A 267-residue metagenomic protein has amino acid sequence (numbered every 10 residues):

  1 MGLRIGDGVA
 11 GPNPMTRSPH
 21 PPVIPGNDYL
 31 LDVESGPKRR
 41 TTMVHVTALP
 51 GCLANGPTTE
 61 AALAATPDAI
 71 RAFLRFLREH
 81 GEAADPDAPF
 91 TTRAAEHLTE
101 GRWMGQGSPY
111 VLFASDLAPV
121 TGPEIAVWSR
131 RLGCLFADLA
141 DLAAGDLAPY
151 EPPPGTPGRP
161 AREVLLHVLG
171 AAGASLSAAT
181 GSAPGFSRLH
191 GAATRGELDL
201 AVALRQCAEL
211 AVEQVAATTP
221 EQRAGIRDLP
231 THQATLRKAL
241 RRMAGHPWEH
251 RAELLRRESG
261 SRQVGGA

Functional and structural regions predicted by a protein language model:
G6, V33-E34, G101: Low-complexity, intrinsically disordered/propeptide-like segments
G8-G11: Short, positively charged low-complexity motifs
T16-Y29, R71-E124: Short, charged, surface-exposed hinge/linker loops at domain edges that act as mobile lids or interdomain connectors
V23, V120-P123, G196, Q263-A267: Iron-associated oxidoreductase/ferritin-like identity signal
L30-T59, L63-E82, A148-T194, L229-A267: Short, contiguous alpha-helical
V33-S35, V111, E221-Q222: Short, flexible segments with low predicted structural confidence
A114-G145, A193-A224, K238-W248: Acidic/histidine-rich alpha-helical segments that form the ligand environment of transition-metal centers
